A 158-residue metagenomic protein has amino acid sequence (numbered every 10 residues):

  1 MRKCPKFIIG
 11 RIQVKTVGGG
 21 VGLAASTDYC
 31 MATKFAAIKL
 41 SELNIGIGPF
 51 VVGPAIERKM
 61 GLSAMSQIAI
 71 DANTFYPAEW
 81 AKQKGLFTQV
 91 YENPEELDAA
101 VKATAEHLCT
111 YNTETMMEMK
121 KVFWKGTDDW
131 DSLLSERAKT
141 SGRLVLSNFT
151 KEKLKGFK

Functional and structural regions predicted by a protein language model:
R2-Y111: Crotonase-fold acyl-CoA enzyme core
A72-E79, P94-E95, A99-K158: C-terminal alpha-helix plus adjacent terminal tail
